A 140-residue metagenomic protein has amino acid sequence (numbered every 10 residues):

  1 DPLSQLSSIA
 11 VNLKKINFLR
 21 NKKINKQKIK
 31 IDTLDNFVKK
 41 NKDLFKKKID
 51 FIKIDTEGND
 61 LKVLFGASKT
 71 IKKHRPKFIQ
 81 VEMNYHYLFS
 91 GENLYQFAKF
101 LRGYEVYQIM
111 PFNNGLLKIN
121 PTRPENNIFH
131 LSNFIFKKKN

Functional and structural regions predicted by a protein language model:
D1-F37, N41-L44, S132: Glycine-rich adenosyl-binding loop in Rossmann-like folds that engage adenosine-containing cofactors
F37-N140: Conserved acidic-Pro-Pro-aromatic motif
